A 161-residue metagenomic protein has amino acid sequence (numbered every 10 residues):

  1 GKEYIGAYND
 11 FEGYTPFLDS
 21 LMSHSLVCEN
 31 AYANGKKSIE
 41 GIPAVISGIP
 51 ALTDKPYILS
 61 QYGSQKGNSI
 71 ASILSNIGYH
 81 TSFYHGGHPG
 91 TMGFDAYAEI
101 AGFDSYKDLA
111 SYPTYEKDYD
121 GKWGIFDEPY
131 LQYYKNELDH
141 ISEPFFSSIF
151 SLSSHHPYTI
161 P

Functional and structural regions predicted by a protein language model:
G1-P161: Solvent-exposed soluble domains appended to multi-pass membrane proteins
